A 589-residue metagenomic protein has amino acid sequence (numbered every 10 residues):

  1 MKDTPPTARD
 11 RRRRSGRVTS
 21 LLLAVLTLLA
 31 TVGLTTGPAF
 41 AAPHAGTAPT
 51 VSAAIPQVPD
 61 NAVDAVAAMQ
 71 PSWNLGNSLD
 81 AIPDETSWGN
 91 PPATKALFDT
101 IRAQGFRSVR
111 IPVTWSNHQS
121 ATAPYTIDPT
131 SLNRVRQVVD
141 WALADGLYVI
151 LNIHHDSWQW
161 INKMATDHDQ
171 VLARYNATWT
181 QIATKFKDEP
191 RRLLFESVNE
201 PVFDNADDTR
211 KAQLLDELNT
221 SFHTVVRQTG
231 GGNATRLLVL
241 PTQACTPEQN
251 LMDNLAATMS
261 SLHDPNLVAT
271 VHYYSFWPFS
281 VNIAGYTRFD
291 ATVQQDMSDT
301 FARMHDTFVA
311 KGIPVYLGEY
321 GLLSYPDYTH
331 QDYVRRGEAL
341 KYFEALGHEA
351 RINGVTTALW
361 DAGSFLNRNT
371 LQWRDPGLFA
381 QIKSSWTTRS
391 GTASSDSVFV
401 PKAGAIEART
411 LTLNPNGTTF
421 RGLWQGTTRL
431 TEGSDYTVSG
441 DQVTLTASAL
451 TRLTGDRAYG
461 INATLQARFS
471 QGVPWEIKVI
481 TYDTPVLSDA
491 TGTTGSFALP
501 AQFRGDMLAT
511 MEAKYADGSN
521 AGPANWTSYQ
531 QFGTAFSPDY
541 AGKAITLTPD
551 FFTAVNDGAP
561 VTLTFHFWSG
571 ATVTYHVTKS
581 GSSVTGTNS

Functional and structural regions predicted by a protein language model:
M1-P43: Secretory targeting and sorting signals
P38-R110: N-terminal carbohydrate-binding accessory modules
L75-A93, A121-I127, T166-D167, P278-Q294: Acidic/histidine-rich helix-loop elements that form or flank divalent-metal/phosphate-binding sites at the catalytic
G89-S108, P124-I153, I161-L194, L214-G230: An active-site-proximal structural segment forming one wall of the substrate-binding cleft that immediately precedes
A173-Y286, A291-V293, R303-L323, N353: Active-site region of glycoside hydrolase catalytic domains
Y328-T428, S434, G440-T444, T454-E476 (+3 more regions): Aromatic-rich peripheral "rim/lid" segments of glycoside hydrolase catalytic domains that contact and position glycan
R429-T446, Q530-A541: Extracellular/luminal ectodomains and secreted, surface-exposed scaffolds of diverse proteins
G472-D483, A571-N588: Edge beta-strands of extracellular beta-sandwich domains
